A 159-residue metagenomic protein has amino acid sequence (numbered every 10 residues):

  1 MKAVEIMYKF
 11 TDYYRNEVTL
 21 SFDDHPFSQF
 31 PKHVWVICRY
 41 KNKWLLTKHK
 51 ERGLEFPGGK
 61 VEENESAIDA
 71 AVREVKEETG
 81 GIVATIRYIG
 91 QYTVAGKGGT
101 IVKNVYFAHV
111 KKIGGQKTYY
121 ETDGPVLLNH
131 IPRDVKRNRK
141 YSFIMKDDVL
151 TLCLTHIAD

Functional and structural regions predicted by a protein language model:
M1-W35: Acidic, metal-coordinating catalytic segment for phosphate/diphosphate chemistry, firing primarily on the Nudix
K32-V34, K41-W44, K103: Short, surface-exposed beta-edge/turn micro-motifs
C38-K41, A108-V110: Active-site beta-strand termini and strand-to-loop segments that position acidic
R39-E77: Conserved Nudix-box catalytic region and its N-terminal flanking loop in Nudix hydrolases and closely related
V61-D69, R73-A84, Y92-D148: Unchanged
T151-D159: Charge-rich, low-complexity intrinsically disordered segments
